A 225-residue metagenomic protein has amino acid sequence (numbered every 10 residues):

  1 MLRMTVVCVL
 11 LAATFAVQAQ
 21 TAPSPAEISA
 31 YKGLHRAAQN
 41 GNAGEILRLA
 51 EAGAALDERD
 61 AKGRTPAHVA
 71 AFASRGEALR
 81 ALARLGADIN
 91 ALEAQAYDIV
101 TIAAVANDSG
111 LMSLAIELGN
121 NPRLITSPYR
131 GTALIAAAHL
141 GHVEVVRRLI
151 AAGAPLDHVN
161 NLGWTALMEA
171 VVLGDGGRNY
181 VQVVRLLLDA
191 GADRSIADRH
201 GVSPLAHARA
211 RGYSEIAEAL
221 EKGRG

Functional and structural regions predicted by a protein language model:
M1-V6: Bacterial N-terminal signal peptides that target proteins for export
T14-A16: N-terminal signal peptide c-region/cleavage motif recognized by signal peptidases
A19-A52, A61-R64, R84, T101 (+3 more regions): Intrinsically disordered, low-complexity regulatory segments in ankyrin-centric signaling systems
E27-H35, R59-T65, L92-I99, I125-A133 (+2 more regions): Ankyrin-repeat boundary/"N-cap" motif
R36-G41, V69-R75, I102-D108, A136-H142 (+2 more regions): Ankyrin repeat A-helix N-terminal signature
N42-A50, R75-A83, D108-E117, H142-I150 (+2 more regions): Ankyrin repeat structural motif
L56, I89, P122-R123, L156 (+1 more regions): Ankyrin-repeat inter-repeat connecting loop/turn
R194-R224: Leucine-rich solenoid repeat scaffolds
